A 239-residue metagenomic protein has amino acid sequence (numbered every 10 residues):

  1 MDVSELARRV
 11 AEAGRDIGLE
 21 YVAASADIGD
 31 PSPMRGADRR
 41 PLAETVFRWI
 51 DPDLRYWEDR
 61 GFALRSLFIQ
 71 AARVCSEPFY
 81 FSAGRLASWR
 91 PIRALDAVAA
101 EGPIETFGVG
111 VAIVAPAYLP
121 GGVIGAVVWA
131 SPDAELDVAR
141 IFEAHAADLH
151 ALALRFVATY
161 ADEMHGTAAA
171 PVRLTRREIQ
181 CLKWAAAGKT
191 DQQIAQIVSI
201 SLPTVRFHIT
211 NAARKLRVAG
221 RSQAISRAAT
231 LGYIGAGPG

Functional and structural regions predicted by a protein language model:
M1-S4, I17, G125-T175, K183: Juxtadomain coupling helices with adjacent low-complexity linkers
R8-I113, P132: Regulatory input/activation interfaces that engage signals or partners
G18, T106-G108, S199, R217 (+1 more regions): Glycine-centered helix-boundary capping/hinge motifs
I113-P120: A short, hydrophobic, proline-anchored segment that marks a local hinge/packing element in signaling and regulatory
E178-A185, A224: Short alpha-helical "packing" element that flanks the helix-turn-helix/winged-helix DNA-binding module
A185-K189, A228: Short helix-to-turn junction characteristic of helix-turn-helix DNA-binding domains, especially the helix
T190-Q223: Recognition helix of helix-turn-helix DNA-binding domains
A213-G239: Basic, Lys/Arg-enriched C-terminal extension of HTH/homeodomain DNA-binding domains
